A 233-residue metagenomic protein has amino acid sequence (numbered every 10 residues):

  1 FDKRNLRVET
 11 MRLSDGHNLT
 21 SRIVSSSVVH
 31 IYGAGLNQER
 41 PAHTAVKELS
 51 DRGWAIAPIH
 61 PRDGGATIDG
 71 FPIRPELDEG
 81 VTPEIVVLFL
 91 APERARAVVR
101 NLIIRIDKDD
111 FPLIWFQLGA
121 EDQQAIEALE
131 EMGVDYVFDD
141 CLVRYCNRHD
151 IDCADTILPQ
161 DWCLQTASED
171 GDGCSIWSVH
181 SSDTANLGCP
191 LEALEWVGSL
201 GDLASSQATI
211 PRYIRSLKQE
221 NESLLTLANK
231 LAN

Functional and structural regions predicted by a protein language model:
L6-G70, R74: Hydrophobic, well-ordered beta-alpha structural blocks that scaffold small-molecule cofactor pockets
R12-S14, A66-R100: Glycine-rich, highly charged phosphate/nucleotide-binding loops
V28, E84-I85, L113: Structural motif
I31, V87-L88, F116: Redox-cofactor binding/interface segments in oxidoreductases and associated redox assembly factors
T67-D69, Q124-E127, R144-C153: Short, charged, surface-exposed secondary-structure boundary motifs
I104-L129: ADP-ribose/adenylate-binding Rossmann-like module
D135-P159: Active-site capping/gating segments
T156-S223: Conserved anion/nucleotide-ligand pocket segment
